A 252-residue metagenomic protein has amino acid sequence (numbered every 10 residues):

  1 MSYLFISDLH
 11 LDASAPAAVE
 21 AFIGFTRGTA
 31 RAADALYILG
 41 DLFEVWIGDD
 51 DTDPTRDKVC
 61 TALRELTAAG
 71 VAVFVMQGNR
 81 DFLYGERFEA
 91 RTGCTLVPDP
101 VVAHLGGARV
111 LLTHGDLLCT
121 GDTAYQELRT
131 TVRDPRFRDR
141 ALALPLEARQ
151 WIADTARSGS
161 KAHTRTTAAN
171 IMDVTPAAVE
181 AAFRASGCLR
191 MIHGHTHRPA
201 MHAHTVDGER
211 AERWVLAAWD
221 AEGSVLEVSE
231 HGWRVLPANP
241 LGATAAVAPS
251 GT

Functional and structural regions predicted by a protein language model:
S2, L11-L105: Core catalytic region of metal-dependent phosphoesterases/phosphodiesterases, especially metallo-beta-lactamase-like
Y3-F5, L36-I38, L111, I192: Residue-level marker for buried hydrophobic side chains located in beta-strands that build the well-ordered beta-sheet
D8, S14, A18, I23 (+10 more regions): Hydrophobic/basic alpha-helical segments enriched in Actinobacteria
H10-D12, N79-R80, H114, H195-H197: Histidine-centered divalent metal-coordination motifs
A72-L83, V179, R184, R190 (+1 more regions): Short, basic/low-complexity N-terminal boundary segments at the transition from targeting/disordered tails
R91-P98, L111, D116, D122-E127 (+1 more regions): Conserved beta-sheet core of the metallophosphoesterase superfamily
G115-V174: Active-site-proximal loop/helix segment associated with metal-binding centers of metalloenzymes
P240, V247-T252: C-terminal regulatory/interaction regions
